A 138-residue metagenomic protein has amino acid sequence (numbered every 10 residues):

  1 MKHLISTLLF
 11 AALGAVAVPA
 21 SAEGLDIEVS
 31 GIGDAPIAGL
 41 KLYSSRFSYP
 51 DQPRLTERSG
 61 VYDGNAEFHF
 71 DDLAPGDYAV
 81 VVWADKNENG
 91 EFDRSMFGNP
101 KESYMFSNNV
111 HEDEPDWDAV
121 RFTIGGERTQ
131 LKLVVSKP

Functional and structural regions predicted by a protein language model:
S6-A15: Bacterial N-terminal signal peptides
A17-P19: N-terminal signal peptide c-region/cleavage motif recognized by signal peptidases
G24-I32: A short, amphipathic beta-strand motif
D34-P50: Short, ordered, surface-exposed loop/turn motifs in non-cytosolic proteins
P50-D63: Short, acidic Ser/Thr/Gly-rich low-complexity loop/linker segments typical of extracellular and cell-surface proteins
G64, H69, A74-D77, E127: A glycine-anchored, Pro-Gly-centered beta-turn/N-cap motif
Y78-V82: A short tyrosine-centered beta-strand micro-motif
D85-R94: Acidic, glycine-anchored loop motifs typical of Ca2+
